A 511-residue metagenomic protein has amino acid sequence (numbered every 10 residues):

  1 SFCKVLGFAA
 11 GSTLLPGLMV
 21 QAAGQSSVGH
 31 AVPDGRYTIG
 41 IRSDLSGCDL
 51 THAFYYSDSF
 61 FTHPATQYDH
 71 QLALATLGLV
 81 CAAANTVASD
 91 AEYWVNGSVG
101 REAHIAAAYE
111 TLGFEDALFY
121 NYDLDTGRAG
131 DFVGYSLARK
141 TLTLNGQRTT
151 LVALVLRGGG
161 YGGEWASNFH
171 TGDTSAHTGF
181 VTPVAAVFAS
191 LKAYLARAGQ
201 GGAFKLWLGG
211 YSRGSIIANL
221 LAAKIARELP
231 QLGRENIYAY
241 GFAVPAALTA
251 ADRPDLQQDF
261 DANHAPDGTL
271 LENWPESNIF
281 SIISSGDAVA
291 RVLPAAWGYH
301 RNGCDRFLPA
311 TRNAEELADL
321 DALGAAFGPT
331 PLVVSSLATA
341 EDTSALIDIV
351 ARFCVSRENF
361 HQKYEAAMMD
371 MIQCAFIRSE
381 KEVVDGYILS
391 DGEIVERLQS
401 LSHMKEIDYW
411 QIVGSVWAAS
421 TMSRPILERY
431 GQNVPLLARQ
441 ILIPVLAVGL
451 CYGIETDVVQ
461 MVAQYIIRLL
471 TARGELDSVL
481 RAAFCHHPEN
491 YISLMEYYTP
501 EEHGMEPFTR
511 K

Functional and structural regions predicted by a protein language model:
C3-A23: N-terminal export signals
A9-G11, Y161, I225, A246: Generic hydrophobic alpha-helical segments
P16-I39: C-terminal segment of N-terminal export signals and the immediately downstream linker at the start of the mature
P33-G97, A106-L151, G160, T178-V181 (+2 more regions): C-terminal His-loop and adjacent cap/lid subdomain of alpha/beta-hydrolase
H104-G209, L220, K224-G241, P254-N278 (+3 more regions): A conserved cap/lid and substrate-binding interface adjacent to the catalytic center of lipid-processing enzymes
S212-I217: Active-site loop->helix "elbow" adjoining a glycine-rich segment at hydrolase catalytic centers
Y238-L332: The feature captures the conserved acid-bearing segment of alpha/beta-hydrolase catalytic domains
